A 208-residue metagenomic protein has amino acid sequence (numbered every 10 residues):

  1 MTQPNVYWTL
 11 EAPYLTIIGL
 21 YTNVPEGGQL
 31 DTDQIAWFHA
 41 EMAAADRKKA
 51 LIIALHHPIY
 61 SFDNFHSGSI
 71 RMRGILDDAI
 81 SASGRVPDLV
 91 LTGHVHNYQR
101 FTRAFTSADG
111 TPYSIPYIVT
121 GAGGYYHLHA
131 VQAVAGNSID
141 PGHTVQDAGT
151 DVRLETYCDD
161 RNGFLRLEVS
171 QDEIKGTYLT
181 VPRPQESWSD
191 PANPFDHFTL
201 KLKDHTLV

Functional and structural regions predicted by a protein language model:
M1-L51, I59-N64, D78, D88-L89 (+1 more regions): Metal-dependent phosphoesterase/phosphodiesterase active-site architecture
A54: Aromatic-lined ligand-binding clefts that engage carbohydrates, nucleic acids, or primary amines
R71-V86: Catalytic-core regions built around general acid/base machinery
